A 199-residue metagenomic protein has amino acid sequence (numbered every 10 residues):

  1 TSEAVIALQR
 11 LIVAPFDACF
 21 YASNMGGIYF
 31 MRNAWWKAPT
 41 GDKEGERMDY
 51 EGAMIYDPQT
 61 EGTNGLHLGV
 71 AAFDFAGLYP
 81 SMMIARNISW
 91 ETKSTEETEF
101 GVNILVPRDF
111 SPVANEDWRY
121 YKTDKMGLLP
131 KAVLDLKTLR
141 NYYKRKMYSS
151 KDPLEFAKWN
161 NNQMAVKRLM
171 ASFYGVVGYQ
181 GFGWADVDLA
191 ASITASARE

Functional and structural regions predicted by a protein language model:
T1-I84, A157-A197: Common nucleic-acid-contacting/processivity interface regions adjacent to the catalytic cores of nucleic-acid enzymes
F75-L78, I84-A85, S89, K93-E199: Conserved catalytic core of nucleic-acid polymerases
